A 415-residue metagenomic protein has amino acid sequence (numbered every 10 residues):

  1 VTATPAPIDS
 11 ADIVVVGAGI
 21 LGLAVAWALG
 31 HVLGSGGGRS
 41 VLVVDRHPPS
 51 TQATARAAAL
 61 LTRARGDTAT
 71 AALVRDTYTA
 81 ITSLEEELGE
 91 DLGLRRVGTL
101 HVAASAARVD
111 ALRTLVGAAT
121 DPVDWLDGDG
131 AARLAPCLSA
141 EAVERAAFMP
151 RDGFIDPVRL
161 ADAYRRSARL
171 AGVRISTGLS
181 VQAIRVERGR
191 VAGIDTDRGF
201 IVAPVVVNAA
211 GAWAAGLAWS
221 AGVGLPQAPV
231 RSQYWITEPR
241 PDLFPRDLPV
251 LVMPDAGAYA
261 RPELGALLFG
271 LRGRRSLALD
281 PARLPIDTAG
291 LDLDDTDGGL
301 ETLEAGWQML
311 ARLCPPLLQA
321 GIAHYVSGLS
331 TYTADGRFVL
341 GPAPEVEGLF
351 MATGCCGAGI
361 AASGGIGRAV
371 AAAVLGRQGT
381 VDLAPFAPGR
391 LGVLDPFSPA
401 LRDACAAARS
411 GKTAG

Functional and structural regions predicted by a protein language model:
P5-L21, L42: Beta1/beta-strand and adjacent pyrophosphate-binding region of the FAD-binding site in flavoprotein oxidoreductases
L21, P49, W213: Conserved Rossmann-like nucleotide-cofactor binding loop
W27-H31, A59-L61, E90-R95, R190 (+4 more regions): Active-site substrate-recognition segment that forms the wall of the catalytic cavity or substrate channel
G30-T54: Glycine-rich FAD pyrophosphate-binding loop
A58-L134, G257-A260: Dinucleotide-binding Rossmann-like beta1-alpha1 core, especially the glycine-rich loop that anchors the ADP
A72-R75, H101-A111, A147-R166, D295-E304 (+1 more regions): Short beta-strand to alpha-helix junction loop
A147-P204: Helical element adjacent to the flavin cofactor pocket in flavoenzyme catalytic cores
P157, E304-A404, G415: C-terminal catalytic lobe of FAD-dependent flavoproteins
